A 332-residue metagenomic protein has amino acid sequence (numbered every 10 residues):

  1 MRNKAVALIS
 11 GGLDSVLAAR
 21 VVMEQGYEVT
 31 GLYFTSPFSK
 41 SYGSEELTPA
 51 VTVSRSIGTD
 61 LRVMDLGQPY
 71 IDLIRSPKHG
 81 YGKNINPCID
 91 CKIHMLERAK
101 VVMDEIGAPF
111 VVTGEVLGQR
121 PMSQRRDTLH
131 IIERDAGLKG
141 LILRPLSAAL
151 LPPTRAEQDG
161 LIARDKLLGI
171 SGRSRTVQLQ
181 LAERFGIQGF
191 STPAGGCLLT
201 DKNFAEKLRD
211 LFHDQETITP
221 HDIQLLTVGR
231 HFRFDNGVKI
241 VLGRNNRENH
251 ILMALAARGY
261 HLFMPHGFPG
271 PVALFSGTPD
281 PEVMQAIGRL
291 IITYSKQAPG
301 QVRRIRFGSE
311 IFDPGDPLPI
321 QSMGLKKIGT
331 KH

Functional and structural regions predicted by a protein language model:
M1-R184, I328-H332: ATP-dependent adenylation/nucleotidyltransferase module used to activate substrates
L141-H332: AMP-forming adenylation/ATP pyrophosphatase catalytic core
